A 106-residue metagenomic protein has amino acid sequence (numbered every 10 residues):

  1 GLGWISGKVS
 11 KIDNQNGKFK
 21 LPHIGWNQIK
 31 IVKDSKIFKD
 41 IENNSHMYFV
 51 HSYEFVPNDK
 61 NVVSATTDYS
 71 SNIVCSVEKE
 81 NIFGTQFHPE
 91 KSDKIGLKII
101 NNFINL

Functional and structural regions predicted by a protein language model:
G1-Y69: Pocket-forming structural segment of enzyme catalytic cores
I12, K39, K60, C75 (+2 more regions): Short acidic, gly/pro-rich beta-turn/loop elements at beta-sheet edges and active-site/ligand-binding grooves
W26, I82-G84: Short, solvent-exposed beta-strand edge segments and adjacent coil->beta transition regions
S35, E54, S71, F83 (+1 more regions): Residues that cap or initiate secondary-structure elements
N44, E78-I82: Beta-strand-turn-beta hairpins that frame and shape the catalytic cleft of phosphate-ester-processing enzymes
N72-E78: Short, surface-exposed beta-strand/loop micro-motifs that present aromatic residues
F87-L106: Acyltransferase
